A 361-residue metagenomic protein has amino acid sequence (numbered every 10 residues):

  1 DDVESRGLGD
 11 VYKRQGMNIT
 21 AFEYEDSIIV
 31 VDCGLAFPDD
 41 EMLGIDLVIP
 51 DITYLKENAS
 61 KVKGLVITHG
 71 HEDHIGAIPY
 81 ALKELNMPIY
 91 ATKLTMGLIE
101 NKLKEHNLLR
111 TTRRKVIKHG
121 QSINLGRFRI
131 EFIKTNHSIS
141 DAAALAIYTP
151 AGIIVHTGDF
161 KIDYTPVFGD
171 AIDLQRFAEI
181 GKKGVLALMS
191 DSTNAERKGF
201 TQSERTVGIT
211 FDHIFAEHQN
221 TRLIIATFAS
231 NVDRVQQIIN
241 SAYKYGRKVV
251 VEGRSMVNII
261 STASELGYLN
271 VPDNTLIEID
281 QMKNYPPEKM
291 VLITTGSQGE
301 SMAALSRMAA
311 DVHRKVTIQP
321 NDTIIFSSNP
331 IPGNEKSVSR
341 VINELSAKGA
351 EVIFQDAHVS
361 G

Functional and structural regions predicted by a protein language model:
D2-L8, Y12: Single conserved hydrophobic/aromatic residue that forms the stacking wall/gate of nucleotide- or nucleobase-binding
S5, E25-I28, S122-E131, T149-V155 (+1 more regions): Beta-strand-turn-beta hairpins that frame and shape the catalytic cleft of phosphate-ester-processing enzymes
R14-M17, Y24-I67, A77-M87, A91 (+4 more regions): Pre-active-site segment of Zn-dependent metallo-hydrolases
M17-F22, A143-I147: Short beta-strand scaffold segments in enzyme catalytic cores
I28-I29, C33-F37, A142, I147-S203: Metallo-beta-lactamase
V31-C33, V62-H71, I78, I89-T92 (+8 more regions): Active-site neighborhood of phospho(di)ester-bond hydrolases with catalytic His/Asp-centered motifs
L94-A142, P150, S264-M282: Metallo-beta-lactamase
R197-S360: Hard-cation-handling environments
